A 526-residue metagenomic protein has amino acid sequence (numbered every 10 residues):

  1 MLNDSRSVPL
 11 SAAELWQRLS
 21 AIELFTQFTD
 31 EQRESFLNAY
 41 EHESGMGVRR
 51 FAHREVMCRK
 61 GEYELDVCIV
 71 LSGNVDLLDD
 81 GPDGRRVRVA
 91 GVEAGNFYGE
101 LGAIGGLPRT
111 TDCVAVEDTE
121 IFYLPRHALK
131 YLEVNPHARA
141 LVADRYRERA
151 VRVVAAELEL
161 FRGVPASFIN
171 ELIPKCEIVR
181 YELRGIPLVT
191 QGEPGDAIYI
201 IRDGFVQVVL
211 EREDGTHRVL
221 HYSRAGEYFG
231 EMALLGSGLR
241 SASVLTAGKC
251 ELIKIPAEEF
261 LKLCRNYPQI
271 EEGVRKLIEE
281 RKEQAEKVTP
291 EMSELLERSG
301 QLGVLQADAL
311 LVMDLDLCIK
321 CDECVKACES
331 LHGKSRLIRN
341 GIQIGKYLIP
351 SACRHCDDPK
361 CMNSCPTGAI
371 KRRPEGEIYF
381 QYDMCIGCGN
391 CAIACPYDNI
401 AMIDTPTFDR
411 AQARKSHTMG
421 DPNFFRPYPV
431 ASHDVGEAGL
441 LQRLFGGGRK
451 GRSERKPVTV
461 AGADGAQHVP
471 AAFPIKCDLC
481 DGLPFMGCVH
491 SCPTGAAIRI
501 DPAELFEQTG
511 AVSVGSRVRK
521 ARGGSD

Functional and structural regions predicted by a protein language model:
M1-L310: Cytosolic regulatory regions built on CNB/CRP/Popeye-like sensor folds
M1-N3, I186, E211, V304-S335 (+1 more regions): Phosphate-/nucleic-acid-contacting segments
V288, M292-L296, Q301-L302, A307 (+3 more regions): Cys/His-clustered metal-coordination modules, chiefly Zn-binding fingers
G333, G368-I370: Cys/His-rich short segments
G345-P350: Juxtamembrane helix-capping/reentrant segments at transmembrane boundaries
S351-M362, A369, Y382-D526: Flanking helices and flexible, charged tails adjoining ferredoxin-like Fe-S electron-transfer domains in multi-subunit
P374-G376, T405: Short glycine/acidic-rich loop motifs that flank beta-strands on beta-rich extracellular proteins
